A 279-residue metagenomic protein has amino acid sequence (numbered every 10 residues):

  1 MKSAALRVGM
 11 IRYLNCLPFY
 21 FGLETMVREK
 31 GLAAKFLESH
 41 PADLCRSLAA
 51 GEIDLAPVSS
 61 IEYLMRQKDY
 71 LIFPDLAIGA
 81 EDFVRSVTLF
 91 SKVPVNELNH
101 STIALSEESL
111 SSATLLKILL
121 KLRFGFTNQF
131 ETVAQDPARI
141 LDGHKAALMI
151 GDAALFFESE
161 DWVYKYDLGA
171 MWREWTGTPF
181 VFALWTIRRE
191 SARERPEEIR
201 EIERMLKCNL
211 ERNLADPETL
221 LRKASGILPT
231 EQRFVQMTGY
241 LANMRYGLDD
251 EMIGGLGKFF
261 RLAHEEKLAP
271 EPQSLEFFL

Functional and structural regions predicted by a protein language model:
K2-T25, S86-K145, D152, G254: Bilobed "Venus flytrap"/periplasmic-binding protein-like clamshell domains and structurally analogous long
R7, L71-G79: A structural signal for short loop-to-beta-strand junctions that line the ligand-binding cleft of periplasmic/secreted
L14-N15, H40-P41, E52-L64, L76 (+3 more regions): Beta->alpha turn/N-cap motifs
V27-L37, R123-A134, A269-L275: A local structural motif
L48-A49, I140-L141, A263: Hydrophobic residues within well-ordered alpha-helices
L76-V95, E174-E190: Hydrophobic/proline-rich hinge and linker segments of small-molecule sensing/allosteric domains, predominantly
V133-S225: Pocket-lining segment of extracytoplasmic ligand-binding domains
A154, R222-L279: An extracytoplasmic/periplasmic, membrane-proximal ligand-sensing/linker region
